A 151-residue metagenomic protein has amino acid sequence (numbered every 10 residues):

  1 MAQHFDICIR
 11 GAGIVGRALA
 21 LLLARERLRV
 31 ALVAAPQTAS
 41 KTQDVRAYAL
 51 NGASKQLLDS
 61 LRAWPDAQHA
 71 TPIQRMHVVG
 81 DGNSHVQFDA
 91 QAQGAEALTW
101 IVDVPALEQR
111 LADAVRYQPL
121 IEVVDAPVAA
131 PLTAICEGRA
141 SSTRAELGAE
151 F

Functional and structural regions predicted by a protein language model:
A2, T71-L147: Conserved N-terminal helical subregion
A2-V15, A31: Beta1/beta-strand and adjacent pyrophosphate-binding region of the FAD-binding site in flavoprotein oxidoreductases
R10, L22-R46: Glycine-rich FAD pyrophosphate-binding loop
V15, T38, A140: Conserved Rossmann-like nucleotide-cofactor binding loop
R17-A18, A53: Short alpha-helical segment within the catalytic ATP-binding CA
R29, W64, E122: Residue-level detector of anion-binding/catalytic polar loops
Q43-G80: N-terminal FAD cofactor-binding segment of flavoenzymes
E150-F151: A short alpha->loop->secondary-structure connector
